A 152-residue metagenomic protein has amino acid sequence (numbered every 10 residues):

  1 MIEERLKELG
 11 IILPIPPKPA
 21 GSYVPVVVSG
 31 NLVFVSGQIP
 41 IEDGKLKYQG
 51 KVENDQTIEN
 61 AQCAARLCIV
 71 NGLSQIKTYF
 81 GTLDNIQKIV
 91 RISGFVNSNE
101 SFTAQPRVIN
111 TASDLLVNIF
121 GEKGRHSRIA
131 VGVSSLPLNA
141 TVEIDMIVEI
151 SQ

Functional and structural regions predicted by a protein language model:
M1-Q152: Short, polar/acidic, helix-capping and beta-turn segments at strand->helix junctions that line the mouths
